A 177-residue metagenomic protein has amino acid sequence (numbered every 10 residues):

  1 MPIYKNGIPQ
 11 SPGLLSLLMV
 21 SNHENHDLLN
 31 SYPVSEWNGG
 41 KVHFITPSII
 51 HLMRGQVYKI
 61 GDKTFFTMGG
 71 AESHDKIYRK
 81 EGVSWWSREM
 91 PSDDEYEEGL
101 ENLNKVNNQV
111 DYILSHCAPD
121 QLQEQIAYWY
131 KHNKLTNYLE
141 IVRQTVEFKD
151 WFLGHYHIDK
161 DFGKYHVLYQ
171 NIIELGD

Functional and structural regions predicted by a protein language model:
M1, N22-L29, Y58, S73-K76 (+2 more regions): Active-site environment of divalent metal-dependent phosphoester hydrolases
M1-I60, Y128-L139, Q144-T145, Q170: Core catalytic region of metal-dependent phosphoesterases/phosphodiesterases, especially metallo-beta-lactamase-like
S16-L17, F65, W151: Hydrophobic/aromatic residues located in beta-strands of well-ordered beta-sheets within soluble catalytic
V20, G55, G69-A71, H155 (+1 more regions): Residues at the C-termini of beta-strands that transition into short coil/loop
S35, V83-S84, K149: Short, low-complexity intrinsically disordered segments
G40-V42, P47, I60-Y130: Active-site-proximal loop/helix segment associated with metal-binding centers of metalloenzymes
K59, E140-T145, Y156-D177: Binuclear metal-dependent phosphoesterase catalytic core
D111-Y156: Cap/insert and terminal regions of metallo-dependent hydrolase folds
